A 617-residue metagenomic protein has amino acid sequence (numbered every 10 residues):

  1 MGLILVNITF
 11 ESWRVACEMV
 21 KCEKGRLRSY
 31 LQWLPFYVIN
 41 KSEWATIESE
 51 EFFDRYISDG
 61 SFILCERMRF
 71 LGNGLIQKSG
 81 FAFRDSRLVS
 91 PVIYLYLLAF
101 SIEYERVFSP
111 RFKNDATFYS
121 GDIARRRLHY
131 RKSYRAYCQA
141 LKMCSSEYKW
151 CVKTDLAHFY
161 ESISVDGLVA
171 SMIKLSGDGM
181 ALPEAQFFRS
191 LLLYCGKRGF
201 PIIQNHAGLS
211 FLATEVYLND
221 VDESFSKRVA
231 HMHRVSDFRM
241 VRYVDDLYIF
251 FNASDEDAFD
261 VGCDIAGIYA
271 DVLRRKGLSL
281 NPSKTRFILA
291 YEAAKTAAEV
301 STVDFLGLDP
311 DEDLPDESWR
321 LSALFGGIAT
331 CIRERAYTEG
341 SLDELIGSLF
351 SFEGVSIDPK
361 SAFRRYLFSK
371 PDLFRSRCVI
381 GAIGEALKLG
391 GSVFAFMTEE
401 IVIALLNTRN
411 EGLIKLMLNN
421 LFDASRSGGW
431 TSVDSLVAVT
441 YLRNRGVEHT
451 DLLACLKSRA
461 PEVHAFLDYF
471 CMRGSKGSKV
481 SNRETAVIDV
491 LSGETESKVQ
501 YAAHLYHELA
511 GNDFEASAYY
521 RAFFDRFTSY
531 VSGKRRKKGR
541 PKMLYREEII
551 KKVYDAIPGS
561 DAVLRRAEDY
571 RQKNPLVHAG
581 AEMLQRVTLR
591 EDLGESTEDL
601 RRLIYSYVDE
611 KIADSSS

Functional and structural regions predicted by a protein language model:
M1-L182, L192-N205: Conserved two-metal-ion catalytic palm core of "right-hand" nucleic acid polymerases, unifying RNA-dependent RNA
R111-L128, L182-R189, H231-V241, L280-Y291: Short, glycine/acidic-rich hinge or "gate" loops at secondary-structure transitions that mediate conformational
D115-D122, S210, F524-I557: Flexible secondary-structure boundary motifs
K142-V244, I249-D264, R333-Y337, F350-A503 (+3 more regions): Conserved polymerase palm-domain catalytic core
Y160-I163, Y291, L584-Q585: Short catalytic/ligand-binding loop motif for oxyanion handling, primarily in non-cytosolic enzymes, centered on
V241-F250, A562-V587: Histidine-centered, metal-coordinating catalytic motifs and their short helical/loop contexts
S254-E344: Polymerase palm active-site segment centered on the conserved acidic dipeptide of motif C
D271-V272, L278-S279, V587-S617: Amphipathic, Lys/Arg-enriched alpha-helical patches that create a basic surface for binding polyanionic ligands
